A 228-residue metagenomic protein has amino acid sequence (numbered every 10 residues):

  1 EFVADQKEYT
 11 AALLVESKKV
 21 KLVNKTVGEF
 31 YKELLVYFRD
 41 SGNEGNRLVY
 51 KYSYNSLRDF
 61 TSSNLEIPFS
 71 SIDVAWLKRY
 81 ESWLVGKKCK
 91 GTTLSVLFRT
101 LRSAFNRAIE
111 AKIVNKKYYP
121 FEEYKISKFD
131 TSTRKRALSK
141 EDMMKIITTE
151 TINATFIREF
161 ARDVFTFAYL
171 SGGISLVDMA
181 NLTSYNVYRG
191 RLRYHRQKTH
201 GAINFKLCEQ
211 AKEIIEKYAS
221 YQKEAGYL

Functional and structural regions predicted by a protein language model:
E1, S220-L228: Short, intrinsically disordered, charge-balanced linker/junction segments flanking boundaries in proteins
E1-N55: N-terminal DNA-binding module of tyrosine recombinases/phage integrases
V27, N46, Y50, D73 (+6 more regions): Hydrophobic (often cysteine-bearing) scaffold residues that line and stabilize catalytic clefts of nucleotide/cofactor
K32-G45, N55-R134, T149-I152: N-terminal core-binding DNA-recognition domain of tyrosine recombinases/integrases
N106-K117, A168-R189: Short, charged phosphate-coordinating catalytic segments
N115-K116, F129-T148, H200-C208, K223-G226: DNA breakage-rejoining catalytic core of tyrosine-based enzymes
E122-E123, A180-S220: Conserved tyrosine-mediated DNA breakage-rejoining catalytic core shared by Y-recombinases
T151-T166: Conserved catalytic core of the tyrosine transesterase superfamily
